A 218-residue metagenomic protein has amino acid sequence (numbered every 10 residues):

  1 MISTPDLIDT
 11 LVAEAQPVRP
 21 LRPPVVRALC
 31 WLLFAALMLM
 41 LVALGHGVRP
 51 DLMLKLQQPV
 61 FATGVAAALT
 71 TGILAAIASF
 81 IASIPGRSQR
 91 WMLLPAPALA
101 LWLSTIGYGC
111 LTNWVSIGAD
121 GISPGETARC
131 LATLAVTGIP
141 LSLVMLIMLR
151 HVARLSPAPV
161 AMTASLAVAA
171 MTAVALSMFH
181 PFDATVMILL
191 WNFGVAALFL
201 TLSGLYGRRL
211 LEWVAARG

Functional and structural regions predicted by a protein language model:
M1-V26: N-terminal juxtamembrane cytosolic/stromal segments of multi-pass membrane proteins
P24-A119: Selected alpha-helical membrane-embedding segments in polytopic membrane proteins
R27-A36, T133-L134, A161-A167: Select subsegments of transmembrane alpha-helices in polytopic membrane proteins, especially boundary-proximal
L54-F61, G118-L131, A158-V160, T185-V195: Non-cytosolic membrane-interface motifs at loop->transmembrane helix junctions
A66-I77, A135-M145, A196-R209: Hydrophobic cores of alpha-helical transmembrane segments in multi-pass inner/ER membrane proteins, independent
A75-R87, M145-A153, R208: C-terminal ends of transmembrane helices
T105-P159: Membrane-proximal helix-loop-helix units in multi-pass membrane proteins
L146-G218: Terminal transmembrane helical module of multi-pass membrane proteins
